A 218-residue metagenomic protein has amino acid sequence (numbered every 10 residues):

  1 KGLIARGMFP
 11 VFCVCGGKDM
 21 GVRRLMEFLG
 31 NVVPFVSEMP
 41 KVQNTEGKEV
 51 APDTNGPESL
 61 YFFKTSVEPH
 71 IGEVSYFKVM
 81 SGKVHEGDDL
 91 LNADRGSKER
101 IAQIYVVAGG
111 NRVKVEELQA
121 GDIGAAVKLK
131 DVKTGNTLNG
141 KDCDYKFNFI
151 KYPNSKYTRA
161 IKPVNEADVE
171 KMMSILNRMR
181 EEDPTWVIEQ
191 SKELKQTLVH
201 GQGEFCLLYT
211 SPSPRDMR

Functional and structural regions predicted by a protein language model:
K1-P69, G124: P-loop NTPase catalytic nucleotide-binding module
G2, F28-F35, T65, K83 (+3 more regions): Generic, well-ordered alpha-helical scaffold segments in large soluble proteins
P10-M20, S191-E204: Conserved short loop/turn motifs at secondary-structure junctions
N44-T158: Conserved nucleotide-binding/hydrolysis modules and their immediate coupling elements across P-loop/ASCE NTPase motors
K130-D131, Q202-L208: Helix N-cap motif at beta-to-alpha junctions
Y152-N165, K192-H200: Short, hydrophobic beta-strand segments
D168-L194: Gly/Ser-centered flexible loop/linker motifs
Y209-R218: Single conserved hydrophobic/aromatic residue that forms the stacking wall/gate of nucleotide- or nucleobase-binding
